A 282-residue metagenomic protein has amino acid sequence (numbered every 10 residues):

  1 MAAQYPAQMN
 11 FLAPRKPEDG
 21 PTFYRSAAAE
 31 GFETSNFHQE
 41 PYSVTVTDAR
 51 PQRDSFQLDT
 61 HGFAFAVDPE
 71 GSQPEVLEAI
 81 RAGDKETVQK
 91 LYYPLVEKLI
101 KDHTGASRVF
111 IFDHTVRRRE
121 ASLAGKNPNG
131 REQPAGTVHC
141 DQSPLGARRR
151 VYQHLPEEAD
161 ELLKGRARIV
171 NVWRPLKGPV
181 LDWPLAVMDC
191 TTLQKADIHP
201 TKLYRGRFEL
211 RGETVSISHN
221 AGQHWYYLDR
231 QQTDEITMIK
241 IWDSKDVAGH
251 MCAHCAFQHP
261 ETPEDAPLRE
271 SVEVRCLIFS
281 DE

Functional and structural regions predicted by a protein language model:
M1-K16, E282: Eukaryotic N-terminal targeting leaders
A2-P6, L77-A79, R275: Active-site loop/lid in soluble adenylation, ligation, and acyl-transfer enzymes
M9-N10, P14, E18-T214, G222: Non-heme Fe(II) oxygenase catalytic core, chiefly the N-lobe of the double-stranded beta-helix
E213-E282: Catalytic core of Fe(II)/2-oxoglutarate
